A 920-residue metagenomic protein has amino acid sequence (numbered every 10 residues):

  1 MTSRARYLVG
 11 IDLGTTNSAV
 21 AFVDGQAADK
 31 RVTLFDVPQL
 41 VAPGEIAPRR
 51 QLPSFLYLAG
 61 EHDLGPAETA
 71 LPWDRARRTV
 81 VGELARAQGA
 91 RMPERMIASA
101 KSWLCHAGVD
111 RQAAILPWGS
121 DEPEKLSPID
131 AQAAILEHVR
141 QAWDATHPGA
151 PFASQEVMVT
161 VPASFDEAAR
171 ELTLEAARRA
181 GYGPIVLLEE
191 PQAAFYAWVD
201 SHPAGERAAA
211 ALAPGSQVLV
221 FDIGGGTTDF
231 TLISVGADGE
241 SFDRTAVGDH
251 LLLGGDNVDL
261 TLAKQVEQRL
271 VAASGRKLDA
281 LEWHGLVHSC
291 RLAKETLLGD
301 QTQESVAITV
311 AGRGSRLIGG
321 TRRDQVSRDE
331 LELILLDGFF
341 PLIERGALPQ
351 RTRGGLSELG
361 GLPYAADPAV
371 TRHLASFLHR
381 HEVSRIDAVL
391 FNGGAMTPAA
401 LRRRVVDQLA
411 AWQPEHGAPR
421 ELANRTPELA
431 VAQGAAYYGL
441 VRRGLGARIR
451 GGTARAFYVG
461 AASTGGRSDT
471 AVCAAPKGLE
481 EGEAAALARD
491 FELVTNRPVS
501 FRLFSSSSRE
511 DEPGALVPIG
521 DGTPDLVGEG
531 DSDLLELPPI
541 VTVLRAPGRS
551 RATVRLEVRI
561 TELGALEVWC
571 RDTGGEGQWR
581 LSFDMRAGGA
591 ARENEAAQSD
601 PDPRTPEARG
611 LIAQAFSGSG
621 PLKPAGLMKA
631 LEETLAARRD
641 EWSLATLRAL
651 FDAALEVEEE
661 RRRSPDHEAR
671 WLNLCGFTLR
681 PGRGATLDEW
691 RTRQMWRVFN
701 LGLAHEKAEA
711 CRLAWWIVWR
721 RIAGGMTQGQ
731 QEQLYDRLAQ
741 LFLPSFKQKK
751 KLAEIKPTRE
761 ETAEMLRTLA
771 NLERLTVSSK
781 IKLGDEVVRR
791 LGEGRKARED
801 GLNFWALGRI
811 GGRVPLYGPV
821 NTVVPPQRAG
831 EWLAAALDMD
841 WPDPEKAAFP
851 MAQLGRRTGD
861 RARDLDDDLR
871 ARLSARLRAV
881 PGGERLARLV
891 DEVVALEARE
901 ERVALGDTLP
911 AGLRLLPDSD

Functional and structural regions predicted by a protein language model:
M1-Q112, V186-L188, A193, S241-R244 (+13 more regions): Early-domain small/polar-rich strand-loop-helix modules and first-structured segments of the mature chain
M1-R6, L187-F221, H379-R380, A430-R448: Conserved phosphate-binding catalytic cores of ATP/NTP-utilizing and phosphoryl-transfer enzymes
T2-A5, L13-T15, F35-P38, L212-A213 (+10 more regions): Acidic, glycine/GT-rich loop-and beta-edge segments that sit at the periphery of enzyme/chaperone cores
T2-K30, P203-R244, C290, A400 (+1 more regions): Gly/Thr-rich phosphate-binding beta-strand-loop-beta motif of the actin/hexokinase/Hsp70
K30-A180, E189, N257-A307, A311 (+2 more regions): Phosphate-binding loop and its immediate beta->loop->alpha context in nucleotide/phosphate-handling enzymes
A134-A150, A197-A209, G338-I386, R404 (+1 more regions): Phosphate/ATP-binding catalytic cores across multiple sugar-kinase/actin-like superfamilies, primarily ASKHA
V157-L172, A311-S315, L362-D367, R385-Q408 (+3 more regions): Glycine-rich phosphate-binding loops at beta-strand->alpha-helix junctions
G183, G312-H381, G446-R683, G702 (+3 more regions): Acidic low-complexity intrinsically disordered segments
